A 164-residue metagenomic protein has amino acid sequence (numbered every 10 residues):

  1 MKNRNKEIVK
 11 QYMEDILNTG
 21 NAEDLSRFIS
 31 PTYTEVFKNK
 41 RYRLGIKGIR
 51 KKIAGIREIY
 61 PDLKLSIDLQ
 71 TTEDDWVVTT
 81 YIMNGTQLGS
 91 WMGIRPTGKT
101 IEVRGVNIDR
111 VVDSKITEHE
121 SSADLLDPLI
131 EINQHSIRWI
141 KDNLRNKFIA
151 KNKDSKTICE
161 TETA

Functional and structural regions predicted by a protein language model:
M1-A164: C-terminal and inter-domain tail/linker signature
